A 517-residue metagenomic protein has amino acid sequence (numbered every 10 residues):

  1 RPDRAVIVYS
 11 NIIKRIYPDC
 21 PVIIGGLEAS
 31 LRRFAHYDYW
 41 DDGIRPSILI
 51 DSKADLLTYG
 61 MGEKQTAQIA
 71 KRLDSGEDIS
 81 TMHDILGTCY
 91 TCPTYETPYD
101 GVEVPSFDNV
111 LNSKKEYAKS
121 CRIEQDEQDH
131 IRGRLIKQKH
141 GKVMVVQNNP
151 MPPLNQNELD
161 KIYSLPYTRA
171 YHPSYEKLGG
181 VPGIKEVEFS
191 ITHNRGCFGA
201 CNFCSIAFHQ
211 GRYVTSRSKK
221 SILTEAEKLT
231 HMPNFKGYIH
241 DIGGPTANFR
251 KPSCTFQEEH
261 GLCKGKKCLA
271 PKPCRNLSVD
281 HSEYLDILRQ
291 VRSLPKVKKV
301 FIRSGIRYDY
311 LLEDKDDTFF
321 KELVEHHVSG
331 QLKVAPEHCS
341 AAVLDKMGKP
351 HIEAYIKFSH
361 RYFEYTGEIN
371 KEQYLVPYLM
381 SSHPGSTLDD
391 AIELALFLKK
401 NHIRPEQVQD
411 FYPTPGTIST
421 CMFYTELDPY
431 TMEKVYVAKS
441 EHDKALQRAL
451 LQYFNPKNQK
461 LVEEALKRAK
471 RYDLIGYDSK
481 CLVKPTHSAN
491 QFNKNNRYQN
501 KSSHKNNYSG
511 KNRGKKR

Functional and structural regions predicted by a protein language model:
R1-H140: Glycine-rich beta-alpha loop elements in corrinoid/cobalamin-binding modules across cobalamin-dependent enzymes
C20, K228-V376, M380-P384: Conserved SAM/AdoMet-binding glycine-rich loop
D55, I162, C197, C201 (+4 more regions): Conserved, mostly hydrophobic/aromatic
S80-Q128, K142-V143, M151-L154, V181 (+6 more regions): Terminal amphipathic helices with adjacent charged low-complexity linkers/tails
A118-S190: N-terminal [4Fe-4S]-dependent radical SAM core
L178-S205, Y238: N-terminal pre-triad scaffold of radical SAM enzymes
H260, K266, L482-R517: Acidic, low-complexity intrinsically disordered tails
F319, H383-K399: Catalytic cores of alpha/beta
